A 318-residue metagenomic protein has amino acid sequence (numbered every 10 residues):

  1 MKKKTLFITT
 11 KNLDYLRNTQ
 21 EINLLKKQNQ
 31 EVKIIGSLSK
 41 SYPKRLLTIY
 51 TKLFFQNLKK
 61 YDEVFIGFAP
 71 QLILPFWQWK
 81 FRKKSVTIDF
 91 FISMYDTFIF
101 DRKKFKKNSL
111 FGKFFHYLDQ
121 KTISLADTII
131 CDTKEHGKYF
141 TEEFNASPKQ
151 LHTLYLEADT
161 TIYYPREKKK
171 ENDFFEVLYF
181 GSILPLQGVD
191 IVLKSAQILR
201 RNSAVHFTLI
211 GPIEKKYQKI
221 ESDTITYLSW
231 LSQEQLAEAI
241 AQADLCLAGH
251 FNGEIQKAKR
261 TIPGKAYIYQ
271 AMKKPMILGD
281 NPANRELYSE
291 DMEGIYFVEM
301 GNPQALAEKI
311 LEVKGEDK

Functional and structural regions predicted by a protein language model:
L6, K170-Q187, L193-Q197, F207-T208: Conserved donor-binding/catalytic core segment of Leloir-type glycosyltransferases
Q30, E157-F174, G188, Q218: Acidic anion/phosphate-binding donor-loop and adjacent secondary structure in glycosyltransferase catalytic cores
T51-F55, S109-I129: Membrane-proximal helix-turn-helix segments that form the acceptor-binding/catalytic region of lipid-linked
I88-Y117, D159-T161: Acceptor-binding helix/loop patch of EC 2.4 sugar-transfer enzymes, predominantly nucleotide-sugar-dependent
E135, L156-E157: Carbohydrate-associated surface elements
Q187, E234, E238-A239, A248-I268 (+1 more regions): Nucleotide-sugar-dependent
G211-L245: Nucleotide-activated donor-binding/catalytic signature segment of Leloir-type glycosyltransferases, i.e., the conserved
S289-E290, I295-P303, L311-D317: Conserved acidic donor-binding segment of nucleotide-sugar-dependent glycosyltransferases
